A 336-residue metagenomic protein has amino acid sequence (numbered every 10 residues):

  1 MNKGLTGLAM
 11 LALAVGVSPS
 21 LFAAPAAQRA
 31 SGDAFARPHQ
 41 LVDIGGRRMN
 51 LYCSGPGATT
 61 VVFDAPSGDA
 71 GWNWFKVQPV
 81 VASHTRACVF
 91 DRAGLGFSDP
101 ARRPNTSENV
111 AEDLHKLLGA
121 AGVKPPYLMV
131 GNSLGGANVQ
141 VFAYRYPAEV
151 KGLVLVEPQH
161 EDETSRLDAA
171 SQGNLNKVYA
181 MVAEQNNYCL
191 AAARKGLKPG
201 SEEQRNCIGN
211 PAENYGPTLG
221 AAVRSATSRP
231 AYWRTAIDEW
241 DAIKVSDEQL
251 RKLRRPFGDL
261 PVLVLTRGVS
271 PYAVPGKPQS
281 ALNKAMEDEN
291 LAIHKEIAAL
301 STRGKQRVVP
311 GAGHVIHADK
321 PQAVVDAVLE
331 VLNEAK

Functional and structural regions predicted by a protein language model:
R29-R48: N-terminal cap/lid segment of alpha/beta-hydrolase-fold proteins
G45-F97: Conserved HGGG/HGGXW glycine-rich cap/lid loop of the alpha/beta-hydrolase fold
Y52-S54, R92-V130, Y146: Active-site loop/oxyanion-hole signature of alpha/beta-hydrolase fold enzymes
S67, D91-G96, A101, Q159 (+1 more regions): Short beta-to-alpha linker loops that shape the active-site pocket of alpha/beta-hydrolase fold enzymes
P125-A169: Conserved hydrolase catalytic core segment
V154-A192: Flexible "cap/lid" loop of the alpha/beta hydrolase fold
Y215-V308: Conserved serine/cysteine hydrolase catalytic core
L300-K336: Catalytic active-site module of serine/aspartate enzymes centered on a nucleophile-bearing elbow/loop
